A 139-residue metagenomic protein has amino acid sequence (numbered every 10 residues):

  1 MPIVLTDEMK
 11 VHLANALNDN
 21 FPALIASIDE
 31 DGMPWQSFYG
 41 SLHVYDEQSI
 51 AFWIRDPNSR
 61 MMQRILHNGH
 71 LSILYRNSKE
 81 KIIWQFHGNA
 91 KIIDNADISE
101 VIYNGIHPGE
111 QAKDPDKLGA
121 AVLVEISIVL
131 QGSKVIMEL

Functional and structural regions predicted by a protein language model:
M1-L139: Binding-site signature for planar aromatic cofactors or substrates
